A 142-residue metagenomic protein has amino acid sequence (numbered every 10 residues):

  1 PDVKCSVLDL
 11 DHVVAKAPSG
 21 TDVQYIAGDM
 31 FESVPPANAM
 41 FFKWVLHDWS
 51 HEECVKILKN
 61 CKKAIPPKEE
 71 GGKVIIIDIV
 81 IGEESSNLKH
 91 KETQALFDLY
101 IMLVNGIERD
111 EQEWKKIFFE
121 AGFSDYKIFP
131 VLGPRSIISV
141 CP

Functional and structural regions predicted by a protein language model:
P1-P142: Alpha-helical subdomain
